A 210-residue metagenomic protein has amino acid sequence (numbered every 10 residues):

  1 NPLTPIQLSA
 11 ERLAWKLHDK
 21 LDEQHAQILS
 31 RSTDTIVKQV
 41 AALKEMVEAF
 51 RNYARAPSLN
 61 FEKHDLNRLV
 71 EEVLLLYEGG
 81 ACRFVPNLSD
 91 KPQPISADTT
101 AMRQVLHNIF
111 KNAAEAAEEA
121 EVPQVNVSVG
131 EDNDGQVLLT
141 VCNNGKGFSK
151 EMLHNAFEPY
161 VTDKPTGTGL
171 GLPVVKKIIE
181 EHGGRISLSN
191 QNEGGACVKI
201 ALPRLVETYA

Functional and structural regions predicted by a protein language model:
N1, A56-L59, D90, P94-A97 (+1 more regions): Conserved micro-motifs of the catalytic ATP-binding
P2-A41, F61: Histidine phosphotransfer helical core of two-component systems
V73, R83-P94: Conserved catalytic submotifs in the C-terminal HATPase_c
N143: Acidic ATP/Mg2+-coordinating residue in the GHKL
F148-Y160: Short conserved segment of the HATPase_c
G171, V175: Short alpha-helical Gxxx[C/S/T] motif in the catalytic ATP-binding
I179-E180: Detector for a conserved hydrophobic position within an alpha-helical segment of the HATPase_c
